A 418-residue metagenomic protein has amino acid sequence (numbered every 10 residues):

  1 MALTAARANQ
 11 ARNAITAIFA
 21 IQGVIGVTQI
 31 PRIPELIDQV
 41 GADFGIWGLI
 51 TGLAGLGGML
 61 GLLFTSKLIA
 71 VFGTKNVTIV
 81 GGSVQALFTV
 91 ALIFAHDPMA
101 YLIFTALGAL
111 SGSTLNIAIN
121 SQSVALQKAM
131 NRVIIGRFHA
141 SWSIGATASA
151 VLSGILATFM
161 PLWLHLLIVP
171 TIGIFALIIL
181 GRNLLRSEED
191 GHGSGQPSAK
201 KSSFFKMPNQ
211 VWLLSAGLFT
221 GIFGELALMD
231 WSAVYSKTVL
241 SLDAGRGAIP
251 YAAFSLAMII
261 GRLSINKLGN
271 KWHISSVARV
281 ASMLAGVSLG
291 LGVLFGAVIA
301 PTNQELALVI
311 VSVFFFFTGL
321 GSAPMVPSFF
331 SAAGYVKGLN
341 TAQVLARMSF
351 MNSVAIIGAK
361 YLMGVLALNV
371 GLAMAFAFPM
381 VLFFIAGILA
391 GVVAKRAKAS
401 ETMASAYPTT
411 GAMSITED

Functional and structural regions predicted by a protein language model:
P31-G45, D230-R246: Short amphipathic helix-loop junctions that connect adjacent transmembrane helices in Major Facilitator Superfamily/SLC
L36-I37, L68-I69, I155-M160, S236-K237 (+4 more regions): Interfacial helix-cap and linker-helix signal at transmembrane-aqueous boundaries of multi-pass secondary transporters
G41, G73, F94-M99, S241 (+1 more regions): Helix-breaking motifs and short loop linkers at transmembrane-helix boundaries and internal kinks in secondary membrane
G61-T74, A157, G261-I274, A300 (+1 more regions): Helix-to-loop junctions at the C-terminal end of transmembrane segments in multipass secondary transporters
K75-T78, A278: Primarily marks hydrophobic transmembrane alpha-helices of the MFS/SLC 12-helix fold
A100, R137-L185: Helix-loop-helix hairpin linking two adjacent transmembrane segments in secondary transporters
S113-K128, A323-K337: Intracellular juxtamembrane helix-capping segments at the cytosolic ends of symmetry-related transmembrane helices
S275-S328: C-terminal transmembrane helical hairpin of 12-TM major facilitator-type secondary transporters
